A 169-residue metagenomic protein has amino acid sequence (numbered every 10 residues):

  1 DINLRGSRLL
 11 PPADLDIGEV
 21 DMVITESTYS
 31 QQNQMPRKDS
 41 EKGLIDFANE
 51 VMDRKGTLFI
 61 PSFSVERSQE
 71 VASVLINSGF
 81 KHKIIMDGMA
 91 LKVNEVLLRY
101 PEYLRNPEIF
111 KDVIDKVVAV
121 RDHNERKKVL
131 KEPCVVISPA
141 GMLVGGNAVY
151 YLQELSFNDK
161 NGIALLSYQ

Functional and structural regions predicted by a protein language model:
D1-I84, P101, P107-I109: His/Asp/Glu-rich metal-coordinating catalytic cores of metallo-dependent phosphodiesterases/hydrolases acting on
M89-A90, E95-K160, A164-Q169: A contiguous, basic/glycine-rich beta-loop/short-helix subdomain that forms a polymer-engagement track
